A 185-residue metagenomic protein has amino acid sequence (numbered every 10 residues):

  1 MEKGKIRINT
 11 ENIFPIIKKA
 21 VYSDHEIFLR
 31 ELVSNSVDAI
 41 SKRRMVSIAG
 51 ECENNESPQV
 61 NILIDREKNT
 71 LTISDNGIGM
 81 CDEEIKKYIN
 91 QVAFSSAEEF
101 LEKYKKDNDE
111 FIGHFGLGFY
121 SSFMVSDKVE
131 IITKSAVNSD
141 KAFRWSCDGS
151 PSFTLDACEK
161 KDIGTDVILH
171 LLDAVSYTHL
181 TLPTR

Functional and structural regions predicted by a protein language model:
M1-D173: GHKL (Bergerat-fold) ATPase N-terminal catalytic module, capturing the glycine-rich phosphate-binding loop and acidic
T178-T184: Conserved small/polar residues in nucleotide/adenosyl-binding loops
